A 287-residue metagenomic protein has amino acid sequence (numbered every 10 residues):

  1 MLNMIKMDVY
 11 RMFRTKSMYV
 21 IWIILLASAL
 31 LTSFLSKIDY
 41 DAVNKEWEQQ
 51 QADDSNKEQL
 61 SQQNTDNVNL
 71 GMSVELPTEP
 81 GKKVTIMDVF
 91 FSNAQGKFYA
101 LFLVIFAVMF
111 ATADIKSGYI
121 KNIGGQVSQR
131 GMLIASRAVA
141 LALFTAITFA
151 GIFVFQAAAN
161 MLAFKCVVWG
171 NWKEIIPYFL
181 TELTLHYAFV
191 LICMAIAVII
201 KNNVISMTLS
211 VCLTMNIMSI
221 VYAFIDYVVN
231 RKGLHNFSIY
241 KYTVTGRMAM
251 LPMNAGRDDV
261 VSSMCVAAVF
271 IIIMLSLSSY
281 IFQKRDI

Functional and structural regions predicted by a protein language model:
M1-L25: Aromatic- and glycine-rich beta-strand/loop motifs that create alpha-glucan
R11, A268-I287: Junction motif at the cytosolic side of a transmembrane helix
K16-Y19, G131, V204-I205: Residues that define the loop-to-transmembrane-helix transition and helix capping in multi-pass membrane transporters
W22-F110, I134-V204, S210-V211, M215-S219 (+1 more regions): Secretory targeting signals
A107-Q126, R130, A138: Transmembrane helix boundary and interhelical loop/hinge segments in multi-pass membrane proteins
V229-M253: Short hydrophobic, aromatic-rich alpha-helical segments embedded in or entering the lipid bilayer of multi-pass
